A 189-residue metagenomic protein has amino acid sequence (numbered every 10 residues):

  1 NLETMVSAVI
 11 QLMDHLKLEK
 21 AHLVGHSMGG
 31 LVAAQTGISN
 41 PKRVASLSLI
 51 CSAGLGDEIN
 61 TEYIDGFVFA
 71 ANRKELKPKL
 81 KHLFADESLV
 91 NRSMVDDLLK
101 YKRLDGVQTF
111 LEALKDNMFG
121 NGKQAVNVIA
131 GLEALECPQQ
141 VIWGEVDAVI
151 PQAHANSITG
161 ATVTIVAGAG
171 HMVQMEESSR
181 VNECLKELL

Functional and structural regions predicted by a protein language model:
N1-G25, N182-E183: Active-site loop/oxyanion-hole signature of alpha/beta-hydrolase fold enzymes
G25, G29, A33: Gly/Ala-rich beta-loop-alpha elbow adjacent to hydrolase catalytic centers
A34-S39, A45-K77: Flexible "cap/lid" loop of the alpha/beta hydrolase fold
A70-A134: Conserved alpha/beta-hydrolase catalytic His-Asp/Glu region
G122, E145-I150: Acidic catalytic loop of the alpha/beta-hydrolase fold
V128, C137, P151-I158: Short alpha-helix in the alpha/beta-hydrolase fold that links the catalytic acid
L135, V141-W143: Short beta-strand/loop motif that positions the catalytic acidic residue of the alpha/beta-hydrolase fold
A161-L189: Catalytic active-site module of serine/aspartate enzymes centered on a nucleophile-bearing elbow/loop
